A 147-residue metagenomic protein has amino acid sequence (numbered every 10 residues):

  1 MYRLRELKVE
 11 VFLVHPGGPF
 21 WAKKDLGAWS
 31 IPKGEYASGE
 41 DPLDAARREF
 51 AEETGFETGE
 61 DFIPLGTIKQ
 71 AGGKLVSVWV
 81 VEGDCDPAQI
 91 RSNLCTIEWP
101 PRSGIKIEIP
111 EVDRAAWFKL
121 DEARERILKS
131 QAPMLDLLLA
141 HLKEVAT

Functional and structural regions predicted by a protein language model:
M1-I31, W79: N-terminal strand-loop-strand
E6-L7, G18-W21, A37-S38, F56 (+2 more regions): Short, charged/polar surface micro-motifs in flexible loops or helix N-caps
K23, G39, R126: Residues that scaffold the ATP/ADP-binding catalytic core of kinase and kinase-like folds
I31-L65, W79, K119: The catalytic Nudix box helix
T67-G104, A116, L138-L142: Active-site-adjacent beta-strand/loop module that shapes the phosphate/pyrophosphate-binding cleft
I105-D121: Alpha-helix-centered segments that form part of catalytic cores
A116, L120-T147: Charged phosphate-binding loop/patch that engages nucleotide di/tri-phosphates or the phosphate backbone of nucleic
